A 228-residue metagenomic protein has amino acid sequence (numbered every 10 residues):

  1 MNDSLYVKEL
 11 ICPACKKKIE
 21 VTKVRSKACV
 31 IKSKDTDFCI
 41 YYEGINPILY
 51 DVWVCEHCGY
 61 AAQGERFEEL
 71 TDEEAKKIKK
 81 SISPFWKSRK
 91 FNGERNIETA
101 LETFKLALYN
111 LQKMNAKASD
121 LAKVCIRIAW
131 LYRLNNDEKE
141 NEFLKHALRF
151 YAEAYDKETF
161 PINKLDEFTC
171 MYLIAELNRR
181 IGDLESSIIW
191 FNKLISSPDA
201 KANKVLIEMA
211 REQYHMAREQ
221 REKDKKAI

Functional and structural regions predicted by a protein language model:
M1-K80: N-terminal cysteine/histidine-rich coordination modules
N92-G93, A107-L121, E138, E153-K164 (+1 more regions): Flexible helix-coil transition and linker loops at the boundaries of alpha-helical arrays
K123, E167-T169, M209: Residue register of alpha-helical TPR repeats
N135-N141, I181, Y214, R221: Structural motif corresponding to the intra-repeat A-B loop/turn of tetratricopeptide repeats
A152, L184-A202: TPR/TPR-like (Sel1-like) alpha-helical repeat modules
